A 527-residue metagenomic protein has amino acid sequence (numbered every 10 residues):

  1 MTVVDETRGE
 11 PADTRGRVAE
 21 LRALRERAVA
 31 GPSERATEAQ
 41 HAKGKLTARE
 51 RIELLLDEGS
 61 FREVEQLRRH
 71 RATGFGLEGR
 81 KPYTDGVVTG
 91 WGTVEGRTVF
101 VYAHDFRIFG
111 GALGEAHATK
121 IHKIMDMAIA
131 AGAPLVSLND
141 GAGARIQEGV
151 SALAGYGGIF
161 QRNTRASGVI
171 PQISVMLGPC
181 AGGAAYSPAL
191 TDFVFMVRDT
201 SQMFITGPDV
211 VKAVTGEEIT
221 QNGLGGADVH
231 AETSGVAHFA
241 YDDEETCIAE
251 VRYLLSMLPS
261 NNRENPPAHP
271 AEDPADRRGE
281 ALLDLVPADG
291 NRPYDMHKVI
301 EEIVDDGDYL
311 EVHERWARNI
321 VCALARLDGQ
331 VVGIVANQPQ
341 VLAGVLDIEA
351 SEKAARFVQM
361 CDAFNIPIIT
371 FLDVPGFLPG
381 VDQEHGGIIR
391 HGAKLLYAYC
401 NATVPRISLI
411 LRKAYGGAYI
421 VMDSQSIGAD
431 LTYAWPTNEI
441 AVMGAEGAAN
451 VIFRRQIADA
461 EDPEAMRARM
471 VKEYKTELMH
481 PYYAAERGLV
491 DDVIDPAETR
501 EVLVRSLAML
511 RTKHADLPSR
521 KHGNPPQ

Functional and structural regions predicted by a protein language model:
M1-Q527: Ligand-binding clefts of soluble mixed alpha/beta catalytic domains
